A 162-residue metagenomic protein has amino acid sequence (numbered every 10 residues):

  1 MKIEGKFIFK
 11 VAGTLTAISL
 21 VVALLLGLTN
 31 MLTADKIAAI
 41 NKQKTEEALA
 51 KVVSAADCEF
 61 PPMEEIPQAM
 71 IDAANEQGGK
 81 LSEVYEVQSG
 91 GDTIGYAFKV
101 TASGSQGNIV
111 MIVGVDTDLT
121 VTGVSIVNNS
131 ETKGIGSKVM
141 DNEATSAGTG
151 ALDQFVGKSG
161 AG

Functional and structural regions predicted by a protein language model:
K2-G162: Flexible, solvent-exposed loop/hinge segments and secondary-structure transition points
